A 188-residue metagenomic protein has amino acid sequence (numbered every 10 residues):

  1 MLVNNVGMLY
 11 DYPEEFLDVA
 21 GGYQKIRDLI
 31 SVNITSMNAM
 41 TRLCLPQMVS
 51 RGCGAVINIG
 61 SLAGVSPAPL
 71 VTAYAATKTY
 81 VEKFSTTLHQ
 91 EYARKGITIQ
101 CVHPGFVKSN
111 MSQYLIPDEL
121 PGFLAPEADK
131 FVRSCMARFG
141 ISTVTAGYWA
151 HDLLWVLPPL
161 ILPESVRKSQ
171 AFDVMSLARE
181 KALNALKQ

Functional and structural regions predicted by a protein language model:
L2-V3: Conserved hydrophobic beta-strands of the Rossmann-like cofactor-binding core in SDR/related NAD(P)H-dependent
L9-P13, L43-G52: A short helix-coil junction within the Rossmann-fold of NAD(P)-dependent oxidoreductases
L9-R27, L70: Conserved mid-core segment of classical short-chain dehydrogenase/reductases
P13, M48, S66-L70, Y92: Flexible, glycine/small-residue catalytic loop immediately N-terminal to the helix bearing the conserved Tyr-Lys
T41, T77: Active-site helix of classical SDR
S61: Residue(s) in the substrate-gating loop at a strand-loop-helix junction that position the organic substrate next
H89-Q170: SDR active-site lid
